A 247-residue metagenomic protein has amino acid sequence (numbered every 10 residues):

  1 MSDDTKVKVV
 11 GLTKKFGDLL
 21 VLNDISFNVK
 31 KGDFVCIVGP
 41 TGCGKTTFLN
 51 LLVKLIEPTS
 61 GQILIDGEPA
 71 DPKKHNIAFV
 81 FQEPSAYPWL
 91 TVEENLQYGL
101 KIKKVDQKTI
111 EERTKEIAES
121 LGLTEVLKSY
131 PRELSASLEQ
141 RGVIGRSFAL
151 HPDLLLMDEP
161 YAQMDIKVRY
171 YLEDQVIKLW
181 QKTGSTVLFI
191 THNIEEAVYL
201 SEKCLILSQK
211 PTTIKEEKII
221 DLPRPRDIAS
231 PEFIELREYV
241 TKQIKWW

Functional and structural regions predicted by a protein language model:
V38-P40: The feature captures the beta-strand-to-loop junction immediately N-terminal to the Walker
V53: Helix-to-loop junction immediately C-terminal to a conserved catalytic motif
G61-P72: Conserved ABC transporter NBD signature motif
L90-Q97: Short coil-to-helix segment of the ABC ATPase nucleotide-binding domain corresponding to the Q-loop/switch region
Q97, K101, K108-V126, K178: Conserved ABC ATPase "signature" region
Y130-L134, L138: Conserved ABC ATPase signature
A149-D153: A short, proline-enriched helix->beta-strand linker immediately N-terminal to the Walker B motif in ABC-type P-loop
